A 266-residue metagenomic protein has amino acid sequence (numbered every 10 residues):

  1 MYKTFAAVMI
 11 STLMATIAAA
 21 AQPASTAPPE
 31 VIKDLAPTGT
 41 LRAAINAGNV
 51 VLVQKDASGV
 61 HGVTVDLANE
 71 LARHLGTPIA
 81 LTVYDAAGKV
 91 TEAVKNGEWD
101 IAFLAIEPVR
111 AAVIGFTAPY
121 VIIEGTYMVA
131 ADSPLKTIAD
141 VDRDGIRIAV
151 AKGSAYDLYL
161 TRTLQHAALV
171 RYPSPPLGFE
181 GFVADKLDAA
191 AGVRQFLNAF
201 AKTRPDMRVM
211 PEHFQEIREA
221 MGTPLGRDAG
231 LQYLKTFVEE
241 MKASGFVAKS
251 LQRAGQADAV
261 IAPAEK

Functional and structural regions predicted by a protein language model:
P23-A105, R110, S244, R253: Extracytoplasmic small-molecule ligand-binding "clamshell" domains of the periplasmic binding protein/Venus flytrap
A24-P29, G62-H74, S133, A139 (+3 more regions): Extended ligand-binding regions for polar small-molecule ligands
T40-A47, H61, A139-S154, A168-L169: Short loop->beta-strand "edge-of-pocket" segments that line small-molecule binding or catalytic clefts across diverse
L41-R42, G76-P78, K95-L104, G145-R147 (+3 more regions): Alpha-to-beta junction loops
A47, I122-V129, R194, N198-E239 (+1 more regions): Periplasmic-binding protein-like
L81-E92, L135-K136, V170-G181, I217: Short helix-initiation/N-cap motifs at beta->coil->alpha
G88, A105-V113, Y159-R162, V183-A184 (+1 more regions): A ligand-binding cleft/hinge motif common to bilobed small-molecule-binding domains
Y120, V129-R147: Flexible hinge/capping segments at coil-to-helix
